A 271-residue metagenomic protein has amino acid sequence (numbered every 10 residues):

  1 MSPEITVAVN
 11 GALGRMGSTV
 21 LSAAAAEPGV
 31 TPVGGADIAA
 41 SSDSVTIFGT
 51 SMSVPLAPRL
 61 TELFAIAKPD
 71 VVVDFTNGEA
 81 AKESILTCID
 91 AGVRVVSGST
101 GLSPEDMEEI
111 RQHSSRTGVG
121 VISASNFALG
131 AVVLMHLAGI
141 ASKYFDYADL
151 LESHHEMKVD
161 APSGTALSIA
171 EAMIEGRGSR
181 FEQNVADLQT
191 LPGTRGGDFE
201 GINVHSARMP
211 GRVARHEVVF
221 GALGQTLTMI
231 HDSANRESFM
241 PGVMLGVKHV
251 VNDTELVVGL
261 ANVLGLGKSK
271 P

Functional and structural regions predicted by a protein language model:
P3-I66, D146-P271: C-terminal substrate-binding/catalytic lobe of Rossmann-fold NAD(P)-dependent oxidoreductases
N10, F75-T76, G98-S99, A124 (+1 more regions): Structural motif
F64-V71, F75, E79-S97, E109: Rossmann-fold NAD(P) dinucleotide-binding segment
P69, R94, S115-I122, A222-M229: Glycine/charged-rich beta-loop-alpha catalytic/anionic-binding loops adjacent to active sites
G78-E79, G101-L102, N126-F127, M209: Short glycine-rich anion-binding loops that position phosphate/pyrophosphate groups of nucleotides and phosphorylated
E83-L86, D90-A91, S99-V121, L137-G139: Rossmann-fold NAD(P)-binding glycine/threonine-rich loop
V133-F145, A161: Rossmann-like NAD(P)H-binding beta-loop-alpha module
